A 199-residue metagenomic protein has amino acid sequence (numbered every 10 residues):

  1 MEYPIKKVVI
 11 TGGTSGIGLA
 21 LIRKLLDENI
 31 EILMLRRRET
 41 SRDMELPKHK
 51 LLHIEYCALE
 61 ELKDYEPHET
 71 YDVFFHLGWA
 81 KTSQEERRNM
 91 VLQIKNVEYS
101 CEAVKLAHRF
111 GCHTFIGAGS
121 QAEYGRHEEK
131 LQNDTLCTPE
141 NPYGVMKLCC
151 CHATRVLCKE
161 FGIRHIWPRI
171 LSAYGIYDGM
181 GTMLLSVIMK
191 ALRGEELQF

Functional and structural regions predicted by a protein language model:
V8-E28: N-terminal Rossmann NAD(P)H-binding glycine-rich loop of SDR-like oxidoreductase domains
I10-T11, H76, T114-G117, G125 (+1 more regions): Structural signature of the Rossmann-like NAD(P)-dependent dehydrogenase/reductase core
L35-T40: N-terminal Rossmann-fold cofactor-binding loop
K48-E61: Rossmann-fold cofactor-recognition segment
A58-K95: NAD(P)H-binding glycine-rich loop region in Rossmannoid oxidoreductase-like domains and their noncatalytic homologs
C101-P142: Conserved Rossmann-fold NAD(P)-dependent oxidoreductase catalytic core, especially the SDR/UDP-sugar
P142, M146-C149: Active-site helix of classical SDR
H152-F199: NAD(P)-dependent short-chain dehydrogenase/reductase
